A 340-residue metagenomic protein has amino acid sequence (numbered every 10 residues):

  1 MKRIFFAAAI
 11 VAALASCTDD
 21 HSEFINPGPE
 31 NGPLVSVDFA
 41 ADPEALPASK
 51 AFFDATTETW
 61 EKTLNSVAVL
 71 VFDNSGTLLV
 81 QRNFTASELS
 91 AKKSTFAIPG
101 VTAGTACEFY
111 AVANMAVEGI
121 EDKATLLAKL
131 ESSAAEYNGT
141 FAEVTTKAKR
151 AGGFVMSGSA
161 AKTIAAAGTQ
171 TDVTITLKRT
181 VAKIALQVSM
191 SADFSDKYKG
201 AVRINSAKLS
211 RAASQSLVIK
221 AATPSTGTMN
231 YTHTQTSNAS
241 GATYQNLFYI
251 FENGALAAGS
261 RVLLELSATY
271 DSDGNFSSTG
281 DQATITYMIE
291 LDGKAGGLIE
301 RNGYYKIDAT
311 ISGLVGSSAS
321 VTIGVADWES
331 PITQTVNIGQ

Functional and structural regions predicted by a protein language model:
M1-I4, D19: Positively charged n-region of N-terminal signal peptides that target proteins for export
F6-A9: Sec-dependent N-terminal signal peptides
A13-S16: C-terminal motif of bacterial Sec signal peptides marking the signal peptidase cleavage site
E23-S49, K178-A192: A short, Gly/Thr-enriched small/hydrophobic beta-strand-prone motif that recurs across taxa
G32-S36, K93-T95, Q170-D172, K183 (+1 more regions): Intrinsic-disorder/low-complexity, polar/charged segments enriched in Ser/Thr/Lys/Arg/Asp/Glu/Gln
D38-P43, A111-A116, T310: Short loop/turn segments at strand-loop or loop-helix junctions that form parts of catalytic or ligand-binding pockets
S49, D54-K129, K183-Q187, S191-R301 (+1 more regions): Tryptophan-paired
A134-R179, Q187-S189, E290-Q340: Extracellular beta-sheet/turn segments enriched in Thr/Pro/Gly and aliphatic residues
